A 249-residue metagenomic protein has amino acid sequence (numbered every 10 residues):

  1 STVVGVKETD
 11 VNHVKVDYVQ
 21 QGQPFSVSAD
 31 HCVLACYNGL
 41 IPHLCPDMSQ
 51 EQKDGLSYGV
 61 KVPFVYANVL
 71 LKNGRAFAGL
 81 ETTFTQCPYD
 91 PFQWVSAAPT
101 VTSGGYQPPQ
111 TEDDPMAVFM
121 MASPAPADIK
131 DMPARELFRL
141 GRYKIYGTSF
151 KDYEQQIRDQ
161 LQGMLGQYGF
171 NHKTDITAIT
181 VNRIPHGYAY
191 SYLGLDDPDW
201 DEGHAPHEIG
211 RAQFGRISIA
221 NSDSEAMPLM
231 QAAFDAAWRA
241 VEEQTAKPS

Functional and structural regions predicted by a protein language model:
S1, L34-A35, A220: Generic beta-strand/beta-sheet core signal
S1, V14, D30-H31, A67 (+2 more regions): Residue-level detector of short, conserved catalytic/binding motifs and their immediate flanks
S1-V27: Conserved beta-strand-loop-beta-strand element in the redox core of flavoprotein oxidoreductases
T2, Y37-N38, I184: Flexible loop residues that form catalytic and substrate-binding hotspots at small-molecule/glycan-binding clefts
V4, K15, P42-C45, W238-V241: Short, well-ordered alpha-helical packing segments
T9-D10, S26-V27, V60-K61, Q110-D114 (+1 more regions): Extracellular/periplasmic catalytic domains that process cell-envelope and extracellular macromolecules
D17, G22-Q23, S28-C87: Glycine-rich loop(s) and the adjacent beta-strand/alpha-helix scaffold that form part
V19, L70, A76-S249: Conserved flavin/dinucleotide-binding core of flavoenzymes
